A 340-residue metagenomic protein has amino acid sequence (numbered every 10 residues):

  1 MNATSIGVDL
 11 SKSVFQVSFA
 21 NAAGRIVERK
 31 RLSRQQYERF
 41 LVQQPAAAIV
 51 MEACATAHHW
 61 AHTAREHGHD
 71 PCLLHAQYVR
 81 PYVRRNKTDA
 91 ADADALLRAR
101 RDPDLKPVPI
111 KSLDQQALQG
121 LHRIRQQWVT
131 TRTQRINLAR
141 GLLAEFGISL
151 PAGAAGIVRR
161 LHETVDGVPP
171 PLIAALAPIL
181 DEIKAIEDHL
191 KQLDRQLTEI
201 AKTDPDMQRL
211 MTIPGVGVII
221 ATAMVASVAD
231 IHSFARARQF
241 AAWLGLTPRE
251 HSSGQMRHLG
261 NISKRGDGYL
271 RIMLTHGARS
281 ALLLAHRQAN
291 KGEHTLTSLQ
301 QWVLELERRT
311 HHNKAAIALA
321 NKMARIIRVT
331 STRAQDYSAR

Functional and structural regions predicted by a protein language model:
M1-R340: A detector of single, family-specific signature residues that are central to catalytic or substrate-handling motifs
